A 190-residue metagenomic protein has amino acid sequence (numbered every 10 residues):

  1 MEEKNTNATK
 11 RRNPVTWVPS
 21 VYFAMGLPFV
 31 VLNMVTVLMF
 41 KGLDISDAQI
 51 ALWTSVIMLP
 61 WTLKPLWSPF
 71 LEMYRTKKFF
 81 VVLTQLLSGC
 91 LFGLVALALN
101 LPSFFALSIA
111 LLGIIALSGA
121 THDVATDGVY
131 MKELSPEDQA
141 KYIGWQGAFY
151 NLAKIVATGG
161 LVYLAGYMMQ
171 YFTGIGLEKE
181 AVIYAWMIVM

Functional and structural regions predicted by a protein language model:
N5-W61: Helix-loop boundary and gating motifs at the non-cytosolic
F23, L91, S103-H122: Hydrophobic core of transmembrane alpha-helices in multi-pass small-molecule transporters, especially MFS/SLC-type
D47-A48, L134-Q146: Loop-to-transmembrane helix entry/capping segments in MFS-fold secondary transporters and related SLC/MFSD carriers
W61, A140-G166: Glycine-rich segments within core transmembrane alpha-helices of 12-TM secondary carriers
T62-T76, A165: Helix-to-loop junctions at the C-terminal end of transmembrane segments in multipass secondary transporters
P69, A96, V156-I183: Transmembrane alpha-helix termini and helix-breaking/packing motifs in multi-pass membrane transporters
V82, L86-F104: C-terminal ends and interior cores of transmembrane alpha-helices in multi-pass membrane transporters/permeases
A120-L134: Intracellular juxtamembrane helix-capping segments at the cytosolic ends of symmetry-related transmembrane helices
